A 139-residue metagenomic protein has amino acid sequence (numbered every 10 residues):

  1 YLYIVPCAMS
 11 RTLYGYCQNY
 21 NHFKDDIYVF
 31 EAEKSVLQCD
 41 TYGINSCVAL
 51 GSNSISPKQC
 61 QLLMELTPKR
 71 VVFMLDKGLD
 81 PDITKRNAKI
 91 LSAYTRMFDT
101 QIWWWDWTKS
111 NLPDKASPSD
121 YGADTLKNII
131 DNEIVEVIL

Functional and structural regions predicted by a protein language model:
Y1-L66: Phosphate-handling DNA/RNA-contact segment within nucleic-acid enzymes
V29, K69-D80: Acidic beta-strand-to-loop metal/phosphate-binding motif
K34, N53-S56, L75-N87: Acidic, metal-coordinating catalytic cores used for nucleic-acid/nucleotide bond scission and strand-transfer chemistry
S46, R70, D99-Q101: Residues at the starts of beta-strands that form the adenosine-phosphate
Q61-T67, N111-N128: Short, surface-exposed amphipathic charged segments that create phosphate/polyanion-binding patches used for binding
K77-L79, W105-N111: Short beta-alpha junction loops
I90-W104: Structural alpha-beta junctions
I130-L139: Short, small/acidic-rich helices and loops at N termini and domain boundaries of DNA replication/processing enzymes
